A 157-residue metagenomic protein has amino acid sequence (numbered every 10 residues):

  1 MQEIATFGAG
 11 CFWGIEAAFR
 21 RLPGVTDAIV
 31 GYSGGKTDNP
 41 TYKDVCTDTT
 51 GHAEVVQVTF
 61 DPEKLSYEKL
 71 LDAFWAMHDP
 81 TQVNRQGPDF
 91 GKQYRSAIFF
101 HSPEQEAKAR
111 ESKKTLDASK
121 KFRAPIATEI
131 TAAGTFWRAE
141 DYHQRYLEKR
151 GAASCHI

Functional and structural regions predicted by a protein language model:
M1-I157: Flexible coil/turn and secondary-structure edge motifs
